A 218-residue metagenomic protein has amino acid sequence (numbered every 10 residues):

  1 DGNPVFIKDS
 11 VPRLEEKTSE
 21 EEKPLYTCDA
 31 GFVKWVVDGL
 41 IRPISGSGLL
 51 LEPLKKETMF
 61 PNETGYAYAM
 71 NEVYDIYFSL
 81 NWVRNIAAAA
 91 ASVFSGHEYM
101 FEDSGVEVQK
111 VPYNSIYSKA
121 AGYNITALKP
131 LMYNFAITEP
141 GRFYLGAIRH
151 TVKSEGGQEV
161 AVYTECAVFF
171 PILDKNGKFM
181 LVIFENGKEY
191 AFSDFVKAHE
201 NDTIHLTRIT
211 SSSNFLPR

Functional and structural regions predicted by a protein language model:
D1-Y133, E155-G156: Activation targets extended, charge/polar-rich intrinsically disordered C-terminal tails
G141-R218: Low-complexity, Gly/Ser/Thr/Pro-rich intrinsically disordered linker/tail segments
